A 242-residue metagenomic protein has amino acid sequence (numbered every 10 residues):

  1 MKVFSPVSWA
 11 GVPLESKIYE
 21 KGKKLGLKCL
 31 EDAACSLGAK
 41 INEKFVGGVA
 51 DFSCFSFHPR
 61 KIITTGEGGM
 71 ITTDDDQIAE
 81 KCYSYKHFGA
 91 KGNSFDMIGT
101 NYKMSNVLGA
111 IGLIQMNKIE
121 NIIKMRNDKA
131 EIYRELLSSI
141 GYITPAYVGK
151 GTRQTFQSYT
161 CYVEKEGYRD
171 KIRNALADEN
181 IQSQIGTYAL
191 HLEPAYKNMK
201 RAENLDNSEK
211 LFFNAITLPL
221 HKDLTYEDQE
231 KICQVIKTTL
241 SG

Functional and structural regions predicted by a protein language model:
M1-T65, T72: Active-site phosphate-binding strand-loop segment of PLP-dependent enzymes
V3-V7, V12, S16-Y19, K40 (+1 more regions): PLP-dependent aminotransferase class I/II
S36, G68, I132-R134: Short, acidic/polar N-cap/turn motifs at the starts of alpha helices
T65-G68, G112: Adenylate-forming
G69-I71, Y159: Well-ordered beta-strand positions enriched in small/hydrophobic/aromatic, beta-favoring residues
